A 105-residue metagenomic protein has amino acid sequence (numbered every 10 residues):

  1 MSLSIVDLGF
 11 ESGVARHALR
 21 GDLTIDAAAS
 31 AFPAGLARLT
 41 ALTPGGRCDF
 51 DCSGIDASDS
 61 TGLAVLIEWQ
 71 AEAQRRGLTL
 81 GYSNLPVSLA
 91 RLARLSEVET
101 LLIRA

Functional and structural regions predicted by a protein language model:
M1-S58, E68-A105: STAS-like cytosolic regulatory interaction modules
